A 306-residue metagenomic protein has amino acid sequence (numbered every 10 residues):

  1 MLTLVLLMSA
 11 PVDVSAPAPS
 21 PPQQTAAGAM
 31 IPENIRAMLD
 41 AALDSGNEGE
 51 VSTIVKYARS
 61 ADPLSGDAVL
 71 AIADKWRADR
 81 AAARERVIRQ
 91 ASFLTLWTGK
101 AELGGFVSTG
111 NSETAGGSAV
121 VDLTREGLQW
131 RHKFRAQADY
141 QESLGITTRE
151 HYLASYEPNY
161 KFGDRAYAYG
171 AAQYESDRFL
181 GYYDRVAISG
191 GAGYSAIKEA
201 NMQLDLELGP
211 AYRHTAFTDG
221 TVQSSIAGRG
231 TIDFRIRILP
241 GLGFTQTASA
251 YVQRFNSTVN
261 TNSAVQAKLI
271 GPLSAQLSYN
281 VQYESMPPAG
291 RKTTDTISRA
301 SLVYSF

Functional and structural regions predicted by a protein language model:
M1-A91: Cleavable N-terminal export/targeting peptides
Q90-T109, R125-R135, L204, Q246: Transmembrane beta-strand segments of Gram-negative outer membrane beta-barrel proteins
W97, L128-K133, D164-A168, E199-L204 (+2 more regions): Repeated loop/turn-to-beta-strand initiation elements of outer-membrane beta-barrel proteins
K100-E102, G116-V120, L153-S155, S189-G191 (+3 more regions): Membrane-embedded beta-strand positions in outer-membrane beta-barrel channels/transporters
L103-V107, F134-Y140, A154-P158, G170-Y174 (+5 more regions): Transmembrane beta-barrel strands of outer-membrane/channel proteins
G105-T109, R125-G127, A138-E142, Y174-R178 (+5 more regions): Transmembrane beta-strands of outer-membrane beta-barrel pores
F106-A115, E142-R149, D177-Y183, T218-V222 (+2 more regions): Solvent-exposed loop/turn segments connecting transmembrane beta-strands in outer-membrane beta-barrel proteins
V265-A267, T294-F306: Outer-membrane beta-barrel "beta-signal"
